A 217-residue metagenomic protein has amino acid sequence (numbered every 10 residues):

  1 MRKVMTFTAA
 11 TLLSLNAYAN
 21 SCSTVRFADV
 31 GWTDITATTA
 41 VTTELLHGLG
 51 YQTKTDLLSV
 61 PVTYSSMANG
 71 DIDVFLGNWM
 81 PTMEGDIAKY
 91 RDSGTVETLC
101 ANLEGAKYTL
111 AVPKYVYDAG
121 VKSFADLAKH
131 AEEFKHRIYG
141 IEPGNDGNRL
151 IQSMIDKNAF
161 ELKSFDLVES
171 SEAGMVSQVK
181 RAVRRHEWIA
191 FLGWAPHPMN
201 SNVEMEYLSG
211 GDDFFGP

Functional and structural regions predicted by a protein language model:
M1-V4: Positively charged n-region of N-terminal signal peptides that target proteins for export
S14-A17: N-terminal signal peptide c-region/cleavage motif recognized by signal peptidases
N20-D34, Y51-D56, K135-Y139: Short, well-ordered beta-strand elements
W32-D34, P61-V62, M80-E84, Y115-D118 (+4 more regions): Solvent-exposed loop/turn segments at secondary-structure junctions within structured extracellular/periplasmic domains
T39, L58-G94, G174-Q178, P198-E204: Pocket-flanking alpha-helical
T42-G50, A131-F165: Ligand-binding cleft/hinge of the Venus flytrap
I72-L76, D146-F215: Ligand-binding pocket segment of bilobal, Venus flytrap-like solute-binding proteins
G94-G144: A conserved helix-loop-strand patch within extracytoplasmic ligand-binding domains of the periplasmic binding
